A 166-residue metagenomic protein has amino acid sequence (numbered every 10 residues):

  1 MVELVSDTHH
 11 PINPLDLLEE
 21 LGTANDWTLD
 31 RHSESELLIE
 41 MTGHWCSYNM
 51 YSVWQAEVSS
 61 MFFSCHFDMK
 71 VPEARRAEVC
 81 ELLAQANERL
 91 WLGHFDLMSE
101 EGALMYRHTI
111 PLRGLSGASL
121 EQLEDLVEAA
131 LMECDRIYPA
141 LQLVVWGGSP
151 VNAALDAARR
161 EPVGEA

Functional and structural regions predicted by a protein language model:
M1-E20, H66: Terminal, regulation- and interaction-focused segments at domain boundaries
T8, I12, E73-A77, S116-E124: Ordered, soluble secondary-structure elements with a strong preference for glycine-centered loop motifs and nearby
E20, A24-Y48, S52-F63, D68: Ser/Thr-rich, low-complexity intrinsically disordered terminal regions
T23-A24, E81-R89, E128, M132-P139: Short, intrinsically disordered, mixed-charge
S33, W91-H94, I137-S149: Long, hydrophobic, amphipathic alpha-helical segments used as structural scaffolds
H66-M105: Short, internal acidic amphipathic alpha-helical interface segments that mediate docking to partner proteins
M105-L141: Long, amphipathic alpha-helical coupling/dimerization segments that relay conformational signals between
Q142-A166: Short, highly charged C-terminal tails/helix-capping segments
